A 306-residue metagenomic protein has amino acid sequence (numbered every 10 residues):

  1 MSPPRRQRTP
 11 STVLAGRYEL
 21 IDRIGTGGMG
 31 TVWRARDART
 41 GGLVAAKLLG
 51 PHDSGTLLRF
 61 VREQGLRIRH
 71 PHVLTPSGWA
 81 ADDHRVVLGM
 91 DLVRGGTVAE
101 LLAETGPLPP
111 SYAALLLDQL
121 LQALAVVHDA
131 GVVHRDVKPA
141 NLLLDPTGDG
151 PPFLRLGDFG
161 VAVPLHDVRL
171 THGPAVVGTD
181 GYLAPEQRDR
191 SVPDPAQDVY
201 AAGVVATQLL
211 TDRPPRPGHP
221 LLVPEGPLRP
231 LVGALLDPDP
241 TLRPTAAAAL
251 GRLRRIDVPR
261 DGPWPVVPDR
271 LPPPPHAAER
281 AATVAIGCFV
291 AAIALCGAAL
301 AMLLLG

Functional and structural regions predicted by a protein language model:
M1-R5, R260-G306: C-terminal or otherwise distal, non-catalytic regulatory regions appended to signaling enzyme catalytic cores
I21-G27, V32: Protein kinase glycine-rich loop
L48-R69: AlphaC helix of the eukaryotic protein kinase fold
W79: Activation-segment/catalytic-loop signature of the eukaryotic protein kinase fold
D83-T97, L101: Conserved short submotifs of the Hanks-type protein kinase catalytic core that shape the nucleotide-binding pocket
L116-L117: Activation segment signature within eukaryotic-like protein kinase domains
L120-V132: Protein kinase catalytic-loop region centered on the HRD/HxD motif
